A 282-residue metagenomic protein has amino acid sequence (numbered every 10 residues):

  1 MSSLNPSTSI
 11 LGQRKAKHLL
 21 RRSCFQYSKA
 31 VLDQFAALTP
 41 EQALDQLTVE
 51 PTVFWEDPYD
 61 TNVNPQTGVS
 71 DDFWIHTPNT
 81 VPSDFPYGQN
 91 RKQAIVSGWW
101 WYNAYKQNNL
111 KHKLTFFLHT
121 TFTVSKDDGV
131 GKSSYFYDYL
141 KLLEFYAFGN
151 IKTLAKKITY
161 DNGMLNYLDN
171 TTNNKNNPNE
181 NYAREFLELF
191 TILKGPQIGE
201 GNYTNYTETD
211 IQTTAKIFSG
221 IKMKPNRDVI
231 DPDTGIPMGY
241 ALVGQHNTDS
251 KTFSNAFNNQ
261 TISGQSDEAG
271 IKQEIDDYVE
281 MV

Functional and structural regions predicted by a protein language model:
M1-F54: N-terminal mature-domain "stem" immediately C-terminal to a signal peptide or N-terminal signal-anchor/transmembrane
M1-P6, A36, T48, E56 (+3 more regions): Active-site substrate-binding loop specific to GH73 endo-beta-N-acetylglucosaminidase modules in bacterial autolysins
G12-Q13, N108-H112, A147-F148, T207: Extracellular/periplasmic catalytic domains that process cell-envelope and extracellular macromolecules
R14-R22, V63, V69, Q89 (+1 more regions): Short, compositionally biased low-complexity segments
C24, T52, F122, K126 (+2 more regions): Short alpha-helix boundary/capping elements
P78-N109, K113-G129, Y135-L142: Peptidoglycan glycan-strand catalytic modules in the bacterial/periplasmic cell-wall system
